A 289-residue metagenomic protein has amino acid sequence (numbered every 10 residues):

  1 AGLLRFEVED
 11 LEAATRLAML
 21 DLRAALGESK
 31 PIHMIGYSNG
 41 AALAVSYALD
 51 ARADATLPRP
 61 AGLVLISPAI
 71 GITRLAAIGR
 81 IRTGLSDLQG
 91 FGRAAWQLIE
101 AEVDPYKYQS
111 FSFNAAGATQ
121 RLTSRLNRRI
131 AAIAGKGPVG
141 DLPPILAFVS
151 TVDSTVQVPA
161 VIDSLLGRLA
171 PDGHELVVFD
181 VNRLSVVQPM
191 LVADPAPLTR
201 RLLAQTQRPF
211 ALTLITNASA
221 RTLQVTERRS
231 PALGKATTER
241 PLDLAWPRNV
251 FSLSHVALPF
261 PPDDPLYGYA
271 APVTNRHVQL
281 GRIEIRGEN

Functional and structural regions predicted by a protein language model:
G2-S29: Catalytic nucleophile-loop/oxyanion-hole region of alpha/beta-hydrolase and closely related hydrolase-like folds
L11-A14, A18, G40, A115 (+1 more regions): Stable alpha-helical elements in mature extracytoplasmic
M34-G36, I66, F148: Short beta-strand immediately N-terminal to the catalytic nucleophile in serine-hydrolase-like folds
I35-A44: Gly/Ala-rich beta-loop-alpha elbow adjacent to hydrolase catalytic centers
S46-D50: Active-site signature of alpha/beta-hydrolase-fold catalytic machinery across serine- and Asp/Cys-nucleophile hydrolases
L63-A77, V181: Active-site nucleophile loop of the alpha/beta-hydrolase fold
Q97-P105: Flexible glycine/proline-enriched surface loops and loop-helix/loop-strand junctions
K107-G287: Serine-hydrolase catalytic core
